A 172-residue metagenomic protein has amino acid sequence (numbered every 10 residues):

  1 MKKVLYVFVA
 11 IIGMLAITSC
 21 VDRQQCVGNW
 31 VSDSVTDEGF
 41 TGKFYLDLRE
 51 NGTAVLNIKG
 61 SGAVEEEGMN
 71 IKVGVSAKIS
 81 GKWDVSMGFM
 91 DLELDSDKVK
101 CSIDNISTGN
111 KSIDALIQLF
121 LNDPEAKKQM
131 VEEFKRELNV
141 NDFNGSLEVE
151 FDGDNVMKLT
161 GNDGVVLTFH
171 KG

Functional and structural regions predicted by a protein language model:
M1-S19: Sec-dependent bacterial lipoprotein signal peptides
C20-G172: Lipid interaction determinants
